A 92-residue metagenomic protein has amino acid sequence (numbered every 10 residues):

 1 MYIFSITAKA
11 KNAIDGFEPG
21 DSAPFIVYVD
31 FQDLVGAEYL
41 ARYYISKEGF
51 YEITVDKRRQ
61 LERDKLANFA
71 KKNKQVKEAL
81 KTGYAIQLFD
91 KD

Functional and structural regions predicted by a protein language model:
M1-I26, D30-T54, Q60-D92: Long, contiguous binding/interaction regions
